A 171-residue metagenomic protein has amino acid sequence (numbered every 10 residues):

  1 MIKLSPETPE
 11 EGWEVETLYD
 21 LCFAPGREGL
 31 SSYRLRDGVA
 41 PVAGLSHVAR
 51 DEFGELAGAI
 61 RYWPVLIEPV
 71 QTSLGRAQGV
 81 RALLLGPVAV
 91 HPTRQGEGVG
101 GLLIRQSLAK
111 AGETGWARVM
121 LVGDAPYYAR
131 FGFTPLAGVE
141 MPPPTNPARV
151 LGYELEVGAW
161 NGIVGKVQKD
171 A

Functional and structural regions predicted by a protein language model:
I2-V15: A short beta-loop-alpha structural element at the N-terminal edge of CoA-dependent acyl/N-acetyltransferase catalytic
T8, M141-A171: C-terminal "cap" of GNAT-fold acetyltransferases
G12, D20-R61, V65-P69: Active-site rim helix/loop that mediates acceptor-substrate recognition in acyltransferases
V48, R61, L84, A89 (+2 more regions): Conserved beta-strand segments that form the floor/walls of ligand-binding pockets within enzyme and binding domains
E55, H91-L102, T114, R130-F131: Conserved glycine-rich acetyl-CoA-binding loop
T72-P92: Conserved acetyl-CoA binding element of GNAT-fold acetyltransferases
L85, V90, G96-A109, L121: Conserved acetyl-CoA-binding loop-helix of GNAT-fold acetyltransferases
E113-A117, V122-P147: Conserved active-site alpha-helix within GNAT-family acetyltransferase domains
